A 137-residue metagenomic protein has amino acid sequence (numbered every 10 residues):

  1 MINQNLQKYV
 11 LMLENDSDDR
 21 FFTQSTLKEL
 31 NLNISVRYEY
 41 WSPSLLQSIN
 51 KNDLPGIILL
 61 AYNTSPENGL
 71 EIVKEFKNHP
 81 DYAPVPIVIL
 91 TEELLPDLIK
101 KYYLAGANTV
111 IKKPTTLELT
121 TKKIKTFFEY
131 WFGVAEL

Functional and structural regions predicted by a protein language model:
Q7-D18, T23-L27: Conserved acidic segment of CheY-like receiver
E39-I57, T121: Acidic, metal-coordinating helix/loop segments flanking the phosphotransfer/catalytic sites of two-component signaling
D53-G56, D81-P86: His-Asp phosphorelay/catalytic-motif detector in bacterial-type signaling
L59-F76: Conserved phosphotransfer microenvironments
E71, L94-T109: Alpha4 helix (beta4-alpha4-beta5 surface) of REC/receiver domains from two-component response regulators
T115-K125: C-terminal output helix
K125-L137: The C-terminal output helix
